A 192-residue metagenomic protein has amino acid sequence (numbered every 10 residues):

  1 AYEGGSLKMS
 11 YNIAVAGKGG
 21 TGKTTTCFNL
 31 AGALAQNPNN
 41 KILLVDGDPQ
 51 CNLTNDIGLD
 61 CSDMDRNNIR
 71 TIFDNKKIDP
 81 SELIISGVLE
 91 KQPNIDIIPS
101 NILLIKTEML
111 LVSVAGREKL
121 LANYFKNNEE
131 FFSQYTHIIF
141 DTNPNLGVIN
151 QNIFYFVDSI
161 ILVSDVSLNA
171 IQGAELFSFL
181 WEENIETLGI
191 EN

Functional and structural regions predicted by a protein language model:
A1-N192: P-loop NTP-binding core
